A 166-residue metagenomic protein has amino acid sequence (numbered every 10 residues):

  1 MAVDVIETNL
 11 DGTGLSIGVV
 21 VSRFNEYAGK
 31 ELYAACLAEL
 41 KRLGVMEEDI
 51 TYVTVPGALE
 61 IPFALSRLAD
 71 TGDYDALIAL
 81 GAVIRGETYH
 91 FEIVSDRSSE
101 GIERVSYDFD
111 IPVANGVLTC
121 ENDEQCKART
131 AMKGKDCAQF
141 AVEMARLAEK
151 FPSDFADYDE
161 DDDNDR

Functional and structural regions predicted by a protein language model:
M1-S16, D154-R166: SAM-dependent methyltransferases
E7-V55: Glycine-rich phosphate/diphosphate-binding loop of Rossmann-like nucleotide-binding domains
F24, A82-V83, V117-E121: Short, ordered loop/turn segments at secondary-structure junctions
E26, A38-M46, S66-D73, E103-Y107 (+1 more regions): Generic secondary-structure signature for well-ordered alpha-helical cores
E60-I102: Glycine-rich phosphate-binding loop
E87-H90, D123-A131, A138, V142 (+1 more regions): Phosphate/ribose-phosphate-bearing ligand recognition and processing surfaces, centered on ADP-ribose/NAD(+/P+) systems
E92-C120: Short, acidic/small-residue loops that bind anionic groups at enzyme active sites
K133-R166: A charged, well-structured terminal subsegment
